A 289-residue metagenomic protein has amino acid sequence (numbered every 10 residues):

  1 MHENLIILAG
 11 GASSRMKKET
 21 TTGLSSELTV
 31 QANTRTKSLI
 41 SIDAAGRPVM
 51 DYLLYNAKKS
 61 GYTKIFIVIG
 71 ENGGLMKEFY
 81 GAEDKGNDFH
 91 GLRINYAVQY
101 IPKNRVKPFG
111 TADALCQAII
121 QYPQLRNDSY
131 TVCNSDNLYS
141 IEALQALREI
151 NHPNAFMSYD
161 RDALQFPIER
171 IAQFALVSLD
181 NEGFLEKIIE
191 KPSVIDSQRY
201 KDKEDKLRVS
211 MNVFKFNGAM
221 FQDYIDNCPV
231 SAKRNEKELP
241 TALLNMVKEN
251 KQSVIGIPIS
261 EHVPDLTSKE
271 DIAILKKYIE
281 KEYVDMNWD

Functional and structural regions predicted by a protein language model:
M1-I7, S13-T21, S25-V30, D43-S129 (+1 more regions): Conserved N-terminal catalytic core of the sugar/cofactor nucleotidyltransferase
L8-G11, G70, S135, Y159 (+1 more regions): Cofactor-binding loop segments of dinucleotide-utilizing enzymes, especially the Rossmann-like FAD- and NAD(P)+-binding
M16, M76-Y80, L147, I225 (+1 more regions): Hydrophobic packing residues within well-ordered alpha-helices of enzyme cores
L39, L176-L179, G256: A structural signal for short hydrophobic beta-strand segments in well-ordered beta-sheet cores
L75-E78, E142, A242, I274: Phosphate- and divalent-cation-binding pockets in alpha/beta enzyme and binding domains that engage nucleotide-derived
G91-L176: Conserved beta-loop-beta/alpha segment of the NTase-like Rossmann-fold superfamily that binds/positions NTPs
S140-Q222: Conserved core of the sugar-phosphate nucleotidyltransferase
I188-D289: Conserved alpha/beta core of the MobA/IspD/sugar-nucleotide pyrophosphorylase nucleotidyltransferase superfamily
